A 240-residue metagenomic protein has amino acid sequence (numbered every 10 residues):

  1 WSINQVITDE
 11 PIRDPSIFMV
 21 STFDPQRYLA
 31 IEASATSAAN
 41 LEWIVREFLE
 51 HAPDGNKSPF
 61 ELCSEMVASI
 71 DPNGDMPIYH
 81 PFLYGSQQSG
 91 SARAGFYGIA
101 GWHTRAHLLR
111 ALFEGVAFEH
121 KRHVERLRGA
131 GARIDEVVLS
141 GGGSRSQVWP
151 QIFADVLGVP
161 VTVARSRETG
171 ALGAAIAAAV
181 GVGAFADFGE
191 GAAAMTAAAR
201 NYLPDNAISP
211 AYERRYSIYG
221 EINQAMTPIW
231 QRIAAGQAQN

Functional and structural regions predicted by a protein language model:
W1-N240: Active-site core segments that coordinate phosphate-bearing ligands/cofactors across diverse enzyme families
